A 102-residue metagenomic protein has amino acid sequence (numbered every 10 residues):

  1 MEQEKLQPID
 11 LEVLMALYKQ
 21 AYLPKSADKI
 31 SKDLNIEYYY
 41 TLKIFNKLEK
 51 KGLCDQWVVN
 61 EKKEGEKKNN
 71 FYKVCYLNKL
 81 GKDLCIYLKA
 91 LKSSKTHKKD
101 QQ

Functional and structural regions predicted by a protein language model:
M1-V13: Short alpha-helical segments that sit at the start of domains
M15-Y22, K89: Short, locally clustered residues in the helix-turn-helix/winged-helix DNA-binding domain
L23-D33: Short acidic, hydrophobic short linear motifs in intrinsically disordered regions
Y39: Key DNA-contact positions within bacterial/archaeal DNA-binding proteins
L42-N46: Short, hydrophobic-biased segments on the C-terminal half of alpha helices that form "recognition helices"
E49-K62: A short, conserved structural fragment
V59-E61, V74-G81: Accessory beta->alpha helical hairpin/"wing" motif in late/C-terminal subdomains of nucleic-acid enzymes
K79-Q102: Amphipathic alpha-helical dimerization/coiled-coil segments that flank or bridge DNA-binding/regulatory modules
